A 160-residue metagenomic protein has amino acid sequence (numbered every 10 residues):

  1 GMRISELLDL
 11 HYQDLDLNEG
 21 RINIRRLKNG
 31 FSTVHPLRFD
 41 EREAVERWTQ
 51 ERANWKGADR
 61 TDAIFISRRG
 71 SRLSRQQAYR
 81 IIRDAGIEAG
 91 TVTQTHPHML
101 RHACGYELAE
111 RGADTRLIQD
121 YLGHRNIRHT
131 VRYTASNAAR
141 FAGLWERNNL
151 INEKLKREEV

Functional and structural regions predicted by a protein language model:
G1, I24, F65, I82 (+1 more regions): Mobile genetic element proteins and their domesticated derivatives, centered on retroelements and DNA transposons
G1-E19, R116: Short, charged phosphate-coordinating catalytic segments
G1-S5, R21-I22, Y106-E107, N149: Short pre-functional
H11, E19, T49, T134 (+1 more regions): Short, flexible helix/strand-to-coil boundary loops that buttress conserved ligand/catalytic motifs in alpha/beta
R26, L122, I127-N148: Catalytic-site neighborhood detector that most strongly recognizes the C-terminal catalytic loop/helix of tyrosine
L27-R47, T61-I82: C-terminal catalytic core of Y-nucleophile DNA break-rejoin enzymes
H35, Y79-D120: Short, basic (Lys/Arg/His-rich) helix/loop patches that form interaction surfaces in the mid-to-C-terminal regions
N149-V160: C-terminal secondary-structure termini that scaffold catalytic or DNA-interacting sites
